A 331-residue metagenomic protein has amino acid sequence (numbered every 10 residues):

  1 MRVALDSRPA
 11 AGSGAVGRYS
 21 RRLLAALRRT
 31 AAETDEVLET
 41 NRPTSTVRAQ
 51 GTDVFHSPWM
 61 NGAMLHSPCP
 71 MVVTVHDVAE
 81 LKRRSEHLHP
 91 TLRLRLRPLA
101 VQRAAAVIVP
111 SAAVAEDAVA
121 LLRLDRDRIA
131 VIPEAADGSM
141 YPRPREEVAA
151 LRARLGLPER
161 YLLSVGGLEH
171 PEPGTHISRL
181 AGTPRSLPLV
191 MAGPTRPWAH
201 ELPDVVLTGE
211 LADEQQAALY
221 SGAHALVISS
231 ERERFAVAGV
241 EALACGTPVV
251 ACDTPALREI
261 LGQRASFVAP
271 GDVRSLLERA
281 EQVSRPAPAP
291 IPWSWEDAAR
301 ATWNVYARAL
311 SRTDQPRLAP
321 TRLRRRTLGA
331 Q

Functional and structural regions predicted by a protein language model:
M1-Q331: Carbohydrate transferase catalytic cores enriched for Leloir-type hexosyltransferases
